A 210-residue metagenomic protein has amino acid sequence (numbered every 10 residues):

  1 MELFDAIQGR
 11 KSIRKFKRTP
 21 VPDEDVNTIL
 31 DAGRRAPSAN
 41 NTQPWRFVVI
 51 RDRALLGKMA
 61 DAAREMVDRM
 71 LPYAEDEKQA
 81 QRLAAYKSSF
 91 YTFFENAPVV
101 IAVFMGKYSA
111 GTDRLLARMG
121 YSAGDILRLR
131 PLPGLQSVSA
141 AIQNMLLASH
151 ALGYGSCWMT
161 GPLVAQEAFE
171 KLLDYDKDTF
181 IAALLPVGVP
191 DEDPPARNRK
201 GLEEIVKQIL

Functional and structural regions predicted by a protein language model:
D5-A6, S12-I13, K177-L210: C-terminal helix-cap and adjacent tail motif
I7, I29-G33, L185: Short alpha-helical scaffolding segments that buttress acidic/His motifs in well-ordered protein cores
I13-T28: A short N-terminal beta-strand-loop micro-motif at the entrance of redox/enzyme domains
D31-A32, A84-S89, F169-K171, D193: Glycine-rich, charged/polar anion/phosphate-binding loops that engage phosphate groups from diverse ligands
G33-R34, K107, L116-E170: Small-aliphatic-rich amphipathic alpha-helix that forms the alpha element of a beta-alpha
R34-N41: Glycine-rich phosphate/pyrophosphate-binding beta-alpha loops
P44-W45, N96-V100, I181-A182: Short, surface-exposed beta-edge/turn micro-motifs
V49-S137: Glycine/small-residue-rich phosphate/adenosyl-binding loop
